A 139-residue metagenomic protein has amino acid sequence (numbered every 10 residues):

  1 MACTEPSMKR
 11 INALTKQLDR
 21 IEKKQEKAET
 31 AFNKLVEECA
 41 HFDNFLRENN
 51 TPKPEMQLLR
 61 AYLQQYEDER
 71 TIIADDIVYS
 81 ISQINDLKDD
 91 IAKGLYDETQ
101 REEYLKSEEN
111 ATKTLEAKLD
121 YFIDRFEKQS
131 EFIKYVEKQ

Functional and structural regions predicted by a protein language model:
M1-C3, C39, E127, Q139: Generic low-polarity alpha-helical segments
A2, D19, K23-E26, N50 (+5 more regions): Generic preference for well-ordered secondary structure
C3-M56: Immediate post-signal-peptide N-terminus of mature secreted/exported proteins
P6-K9, A13-K16, P54-Q57, A61 (+5 more regions): Primarily heptad-repeat coiled-coil rod domains in cytosolic scaffolding/tethering proteins
A40-S80: Structured domain cores in non-transmembrane regions
D68-Q139: Extracytoplasmic electrostatic interaction patches
